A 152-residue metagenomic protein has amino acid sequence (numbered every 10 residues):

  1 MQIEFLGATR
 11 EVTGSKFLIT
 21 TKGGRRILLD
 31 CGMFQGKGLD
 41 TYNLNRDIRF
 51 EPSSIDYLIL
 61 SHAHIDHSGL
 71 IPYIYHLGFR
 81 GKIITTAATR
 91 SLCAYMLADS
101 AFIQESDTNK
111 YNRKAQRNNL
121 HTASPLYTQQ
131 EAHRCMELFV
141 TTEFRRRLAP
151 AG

Functional and structural regions predicted by a protein language model:
Q2-L6, V12, K16-R25, V140-G152: Catalytic core of the metallo-beta-lactamase
E11, T21-G81, T85, T89 (+1 more regions): Pre-active-site segment of Zn-dependent metallo-hydrolases
T122-G152: Alpha-helix-centered segments that form part of catalytic cores
